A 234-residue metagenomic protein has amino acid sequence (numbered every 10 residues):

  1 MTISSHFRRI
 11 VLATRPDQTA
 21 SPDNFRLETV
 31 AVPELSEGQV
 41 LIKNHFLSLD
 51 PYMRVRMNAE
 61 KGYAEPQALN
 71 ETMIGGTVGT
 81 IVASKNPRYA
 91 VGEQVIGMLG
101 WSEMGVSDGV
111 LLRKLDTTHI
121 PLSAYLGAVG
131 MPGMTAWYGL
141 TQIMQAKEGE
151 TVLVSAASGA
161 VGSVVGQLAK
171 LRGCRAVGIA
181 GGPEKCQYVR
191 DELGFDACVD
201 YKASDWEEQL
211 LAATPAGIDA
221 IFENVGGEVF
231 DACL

Functional and structural regions predicted by a protein language model:
T2, R15-H45: A short N-terminal beta-strand-loop micro-motif at the entrance of redox/enzyme domains
I3-I10: Short structural boundary motif marking the start of a folded domain
R8, Q39-L41, T151: Residues that mark the start of a beta-strand
R9, N44, A136, A169 (+3 more regions): Terminal peptide-recognition signature
A31-L49, M57-W101: Glycine-rich beta-strand-centered segment in the early N-terminal region that forms part of a ligand/cofactor-binding
M73-T80, R88-A156, C198: NAD(P)H dinucleotide-binding glycine-rich loop of Rossmann-like/cofactor-binding domains, especially the beta1-alpha1
L126-Q209: Mid-domain Rossmann-like dinucleotide-binding core that forms the NAD(H)/NADP(H) cofactor-binding site
L193, A197-L234: Glycine-rich cofactor phosphate-binding loops and adjacent beta1-alpha1 units of small-molecule cofactor enzyme domains
